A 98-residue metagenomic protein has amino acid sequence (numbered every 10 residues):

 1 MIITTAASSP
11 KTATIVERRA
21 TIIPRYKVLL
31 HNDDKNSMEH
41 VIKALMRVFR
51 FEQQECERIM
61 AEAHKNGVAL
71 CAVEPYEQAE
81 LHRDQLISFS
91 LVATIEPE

Functional and structural regions predicted by a protein language model:
M1-E98: Terminal domain-initiation and capping elements
